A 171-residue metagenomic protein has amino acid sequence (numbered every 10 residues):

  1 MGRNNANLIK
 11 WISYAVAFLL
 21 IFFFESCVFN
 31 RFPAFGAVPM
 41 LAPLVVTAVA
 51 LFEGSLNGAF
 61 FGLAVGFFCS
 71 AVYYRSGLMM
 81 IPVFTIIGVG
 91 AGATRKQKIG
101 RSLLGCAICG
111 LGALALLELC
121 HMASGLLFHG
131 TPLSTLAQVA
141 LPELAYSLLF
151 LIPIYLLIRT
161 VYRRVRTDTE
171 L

Functional and structural regions predicted by a protein language model:
M1-L171: Terminal, non-globular segments
